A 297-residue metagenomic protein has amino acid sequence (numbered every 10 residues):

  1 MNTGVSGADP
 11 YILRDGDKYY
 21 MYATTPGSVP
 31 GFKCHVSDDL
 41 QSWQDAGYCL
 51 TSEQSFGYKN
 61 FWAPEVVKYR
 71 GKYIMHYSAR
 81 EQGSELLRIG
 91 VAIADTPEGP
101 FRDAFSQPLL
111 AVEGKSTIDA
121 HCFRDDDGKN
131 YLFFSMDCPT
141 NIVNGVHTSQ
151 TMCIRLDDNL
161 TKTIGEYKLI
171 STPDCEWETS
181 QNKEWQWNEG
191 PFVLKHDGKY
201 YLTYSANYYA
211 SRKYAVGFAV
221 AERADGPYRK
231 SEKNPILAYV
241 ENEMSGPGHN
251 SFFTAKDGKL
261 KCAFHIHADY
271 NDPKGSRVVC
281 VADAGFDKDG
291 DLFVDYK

Functional and structural regions predicted by a protein language model:
M1-K297: Carbohydrate-active catalytic/glycan-binding domains of CAZyme proteins, especially the secreted or lumenal ectodomains
